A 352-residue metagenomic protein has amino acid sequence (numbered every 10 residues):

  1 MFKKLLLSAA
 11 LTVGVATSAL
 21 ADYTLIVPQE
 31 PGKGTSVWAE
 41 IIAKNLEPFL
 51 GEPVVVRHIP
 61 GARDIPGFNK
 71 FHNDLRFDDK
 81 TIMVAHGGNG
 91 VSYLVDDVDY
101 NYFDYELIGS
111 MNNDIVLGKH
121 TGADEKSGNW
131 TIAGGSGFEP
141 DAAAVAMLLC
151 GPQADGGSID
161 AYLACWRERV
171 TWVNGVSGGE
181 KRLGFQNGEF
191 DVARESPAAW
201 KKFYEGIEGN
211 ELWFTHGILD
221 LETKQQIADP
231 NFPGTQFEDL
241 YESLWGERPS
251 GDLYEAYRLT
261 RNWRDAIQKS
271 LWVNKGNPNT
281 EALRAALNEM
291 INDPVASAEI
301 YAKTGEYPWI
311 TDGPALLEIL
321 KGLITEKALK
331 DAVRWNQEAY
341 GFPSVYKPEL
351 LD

Functional and structural regions predicted by a protein language model:
M1-L20: Gram-negative bacterial Sec-dependent N-terminal signal peptides
L20-E106, G137-D141, G151-Y204, P294-I310 (+1 more regions): N-terminal (or domain-start) structured segment
E30-G32, G87, I115, H120-A123 (+2 more regions): Short coil/turn segments
E40, K44, N69-K70, M147 (+3 more regions): Active-site phosphate/pyrophosphate- and oxyanion-stabilizing loops and adjacent acidic/basic residues in soluble
K80-M83, V98-G122, G128-G135, Y254-N262: A structural signal for short loop-to-beta-strand junctions that line the ligand-binding cleft of periplasmic/secreted
G90-V98, S110-D124, A142-C150, D265-N274: Periplasmic solute-binding protein
Y204-I291, E338-D352: C-terminal lobe and pocket-closing loops of periplasmic/extracytoplasmic Venus-flytrap solute-binding proteins
N262-A328: Secondary-structure end/capping motifs
